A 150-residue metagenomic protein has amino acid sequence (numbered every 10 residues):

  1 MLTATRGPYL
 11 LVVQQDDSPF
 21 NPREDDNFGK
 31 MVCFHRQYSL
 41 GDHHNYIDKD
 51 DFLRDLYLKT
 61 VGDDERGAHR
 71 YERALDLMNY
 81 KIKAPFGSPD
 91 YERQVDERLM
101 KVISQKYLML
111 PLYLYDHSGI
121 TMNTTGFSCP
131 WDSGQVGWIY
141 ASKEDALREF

Functional and structural regions predicted by a protein language model:
M1-F150: Acidic interaction surfaces
